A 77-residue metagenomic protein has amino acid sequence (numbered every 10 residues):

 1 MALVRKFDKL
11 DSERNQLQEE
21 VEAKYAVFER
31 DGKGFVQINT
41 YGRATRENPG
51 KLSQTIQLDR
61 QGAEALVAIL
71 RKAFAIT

Functional and structural regions predicted by a protein language model:
M1-T77: Positively charged, low-complexity terminal tracts and the immediately adjacent first secondary-structure elements
